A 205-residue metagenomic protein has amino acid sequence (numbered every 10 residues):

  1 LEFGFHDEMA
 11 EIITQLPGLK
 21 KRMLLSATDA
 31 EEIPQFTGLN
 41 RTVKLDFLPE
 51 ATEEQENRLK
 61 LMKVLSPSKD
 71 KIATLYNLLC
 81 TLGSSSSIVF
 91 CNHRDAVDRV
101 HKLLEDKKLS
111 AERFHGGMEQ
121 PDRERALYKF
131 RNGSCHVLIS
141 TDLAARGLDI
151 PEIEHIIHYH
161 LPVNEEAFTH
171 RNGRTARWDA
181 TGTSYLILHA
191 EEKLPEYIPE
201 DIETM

Functional and structural regions predicted by a protein language model:
L1-M205: Conserved helicase RecA-like core
